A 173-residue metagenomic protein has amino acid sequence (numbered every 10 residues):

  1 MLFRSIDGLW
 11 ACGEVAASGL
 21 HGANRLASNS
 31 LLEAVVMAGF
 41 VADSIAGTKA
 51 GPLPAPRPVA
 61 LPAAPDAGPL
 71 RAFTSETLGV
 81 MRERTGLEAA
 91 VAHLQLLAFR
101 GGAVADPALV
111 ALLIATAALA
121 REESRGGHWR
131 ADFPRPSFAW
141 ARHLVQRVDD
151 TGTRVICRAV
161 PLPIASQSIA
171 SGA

Functional and structural regions predicted by a protein language model:
F3-A11, V15-A173: Glycine- and aromatic-enriched mobile tails/lids
